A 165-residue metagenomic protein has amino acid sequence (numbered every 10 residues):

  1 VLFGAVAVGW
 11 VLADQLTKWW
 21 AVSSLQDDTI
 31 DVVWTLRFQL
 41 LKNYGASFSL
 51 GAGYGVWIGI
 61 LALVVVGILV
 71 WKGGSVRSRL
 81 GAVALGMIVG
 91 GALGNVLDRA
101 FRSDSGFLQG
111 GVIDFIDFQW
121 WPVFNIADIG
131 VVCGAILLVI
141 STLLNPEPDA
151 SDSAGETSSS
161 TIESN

Functional and structural regions predicted by a protein language model:
V1-N165: Alpha-helical transmembrane bundles and membrane-interface segments of multipass inner-membrane proteins
